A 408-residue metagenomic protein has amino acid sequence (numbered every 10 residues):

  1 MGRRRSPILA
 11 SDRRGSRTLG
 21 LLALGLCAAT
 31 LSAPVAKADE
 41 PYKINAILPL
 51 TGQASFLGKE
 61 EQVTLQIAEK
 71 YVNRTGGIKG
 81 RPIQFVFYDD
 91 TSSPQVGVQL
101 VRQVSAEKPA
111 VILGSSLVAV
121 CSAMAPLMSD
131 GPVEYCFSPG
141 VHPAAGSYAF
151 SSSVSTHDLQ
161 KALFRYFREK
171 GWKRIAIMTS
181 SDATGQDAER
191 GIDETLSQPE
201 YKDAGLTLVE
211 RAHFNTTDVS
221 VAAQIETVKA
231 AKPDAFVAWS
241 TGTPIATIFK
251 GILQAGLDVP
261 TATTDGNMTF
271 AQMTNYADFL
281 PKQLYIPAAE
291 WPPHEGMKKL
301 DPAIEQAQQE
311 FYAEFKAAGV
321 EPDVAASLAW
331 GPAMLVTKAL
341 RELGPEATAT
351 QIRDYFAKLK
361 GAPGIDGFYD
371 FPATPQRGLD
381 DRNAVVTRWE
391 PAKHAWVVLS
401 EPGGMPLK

Functional and structural regions predicted by a protein language model:
G20-T30: Bacterial N-terminal signal peptides
S32-A38: Sec/Tat signal peptide C-region and signal peptidase I cleavage site
P41, F56-V63, T75-P143, S152 (+2 more regions): Beta-alpha junction/loop-to-helix N-cap segments that form part of ligand/metal-binding clefts
Y42-Q66, Y88-Q95, L117, S180-D187 (+3 more regions): Extracytoplasmic "Venus flytrap"
Q99, Y148-G256, P302: Extracellular/periplasmic Venus flytrap/periplasmic-binding protein
V104-S116, Y135-F137, A176-T179, K232-G242 (+3 more regions): Periplasmic-binding protein-like
I252-W330, L399-L407: Extracellular/periplasmic periplasmic-binding protein-like sensory domains
A317-A326, L335-H394: Segments of small-molecule ligand-sensing domains
